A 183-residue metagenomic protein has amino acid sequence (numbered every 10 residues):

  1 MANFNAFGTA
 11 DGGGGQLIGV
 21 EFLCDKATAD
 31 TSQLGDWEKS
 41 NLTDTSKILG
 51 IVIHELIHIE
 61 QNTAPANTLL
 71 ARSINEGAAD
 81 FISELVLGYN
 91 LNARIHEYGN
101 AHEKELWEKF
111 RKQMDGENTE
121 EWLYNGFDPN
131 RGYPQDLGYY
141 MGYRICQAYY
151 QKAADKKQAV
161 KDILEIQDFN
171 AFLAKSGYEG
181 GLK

Functional and structural regions predicted by a protein language model:
M1-N92: Acidic/His-rich structured neighborhood in mature extracellular/periplasmic domains
K47, I51, I74-F81, E105 (+3 more regions): Extracytoplasmic/secreted proteins, especially bacterial periplasmic and envelope-associated proteins
P65-T68, H96, D128-Q135: Residues at structural and domain junctions
A78, H96-E108: Small-residue-rich helix-loop
L85-E97, L123-F127, K157: Repeat-unit-sized solenoid/scaffold elements
L87-G88, L106-R111: Aromatic-anchored, charged helix-turn/loop surface patch used as a conserved interaction hotspot
R111-K183: Pan-zinc metallopeptidase signature
